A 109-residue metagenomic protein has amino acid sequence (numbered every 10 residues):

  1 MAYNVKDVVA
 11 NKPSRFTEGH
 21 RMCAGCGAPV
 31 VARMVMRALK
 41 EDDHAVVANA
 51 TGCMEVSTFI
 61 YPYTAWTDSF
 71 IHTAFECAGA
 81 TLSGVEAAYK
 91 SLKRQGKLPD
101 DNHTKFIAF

Functional and structural regions predicted by a protein language model:
A2-F109: Cofactor-binding active-site loop characterized by glycine-rich and histidine/acidic residues
